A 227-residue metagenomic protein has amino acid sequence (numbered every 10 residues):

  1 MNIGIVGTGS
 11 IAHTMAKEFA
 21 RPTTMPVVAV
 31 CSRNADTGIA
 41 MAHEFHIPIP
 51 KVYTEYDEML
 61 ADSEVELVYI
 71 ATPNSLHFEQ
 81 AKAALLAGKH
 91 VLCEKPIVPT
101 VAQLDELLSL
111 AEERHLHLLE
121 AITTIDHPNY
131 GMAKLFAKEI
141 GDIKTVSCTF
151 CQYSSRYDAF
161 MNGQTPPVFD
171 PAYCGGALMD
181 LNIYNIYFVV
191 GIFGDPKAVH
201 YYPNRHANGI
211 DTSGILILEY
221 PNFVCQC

Functional and structural regions predicted by a protein language model:
M1-H46: N-terminal Rossmann-like dinucleotide-binding module
M1-N2, M25-A29, I49-P50, E66-V68 (+2 more regions): Short active-site oxyanion
A40-I49, E106-E113: Short, conserved SAM-binding/catalytic segment of Class I S-adenosyl-L-methionine-dependent methyltransferases
I49-P50, A87-K89, R114-H117, F223-V224: A short helix->loop->beta-strand "cap" motif at the edges of active sites that frequently abuts
P50-S109: Beta-loop-alpha module in the N-terminal Rossmann-like domain of NAD(P)-dependent dehydrogenases, especially those
D105-T123, D142-T145: Rossmann-fold dehydrogenase core element
H127-V199: Predominantly a Rossmann-like dinucleotide-binding segment in NAD(P)-dependent oxidoreductases
I186-C227: Contiguous beta-strand/loop segments that form the cofactor/metal-binding neighborhood of enzyme cores
